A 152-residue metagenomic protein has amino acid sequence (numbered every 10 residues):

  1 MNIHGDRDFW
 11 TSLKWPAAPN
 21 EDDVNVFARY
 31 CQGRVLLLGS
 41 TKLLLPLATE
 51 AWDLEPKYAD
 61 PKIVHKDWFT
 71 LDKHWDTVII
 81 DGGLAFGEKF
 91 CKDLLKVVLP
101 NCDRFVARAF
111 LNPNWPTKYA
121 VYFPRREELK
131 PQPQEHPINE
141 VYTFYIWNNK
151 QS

Functional and structural regions predicted by a protein language model:
M1-Q32: Class I SAM-dependent methyltransferase Rossmann-like catalytic core, especially the SAM/SAH-binding loop
P19, L43, F69, G82-E88 (+1 more regions): Short acidic, S/G/P-rich loop/turn micro-motifs used as interaction or catalytic elements
L36-F69: Class I SAM-dependent methyltransferase SAM/SAH-binding core
I79: A conserved beta-strand element that flanks and buttresses the S-adenosyl-L-methionine
A85-V98: A short, conserved alpha-helix within the catalytic core of class I
C102-P113: Conserved beta-strand signature within the Rossmann-like core of class I S-adenosyl-L-methionine
P116-E135: Conserved Class I S-adenosyl-L-methionine
H136-S152: Core SAM-dependent methyltransferase catalytic element
